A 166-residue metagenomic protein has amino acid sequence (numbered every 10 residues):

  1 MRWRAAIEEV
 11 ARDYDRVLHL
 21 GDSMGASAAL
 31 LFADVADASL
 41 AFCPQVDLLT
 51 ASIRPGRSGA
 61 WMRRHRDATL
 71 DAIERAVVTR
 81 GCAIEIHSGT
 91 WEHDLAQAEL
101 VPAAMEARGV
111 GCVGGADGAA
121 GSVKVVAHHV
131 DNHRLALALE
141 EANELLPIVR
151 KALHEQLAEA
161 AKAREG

Functional and structural regions predicted by a protein language model:
M1-R12: Alpha/beta-hydrolase active-site loop
V17-H19: Conserved alpha/beta-hydrolase fold motif
G21-G25, A29: Gly/Ala-rich beta-loop-alpha elbow adjacent to hydrolase catalytic centers
A28-F32, L100-V101: A short acidic, amphipathic alpha-helical/loop segment
L31-L40: Conserved hydrolase catalytic core segment
A41-S52, T90: Active-site nucleophile loop of the alpha/beta-hydrolase fold
S52-A138, A142-R164: The feature captures the conserved acid-bearing segment of alpha/beta-hydrolase catalytic domains
